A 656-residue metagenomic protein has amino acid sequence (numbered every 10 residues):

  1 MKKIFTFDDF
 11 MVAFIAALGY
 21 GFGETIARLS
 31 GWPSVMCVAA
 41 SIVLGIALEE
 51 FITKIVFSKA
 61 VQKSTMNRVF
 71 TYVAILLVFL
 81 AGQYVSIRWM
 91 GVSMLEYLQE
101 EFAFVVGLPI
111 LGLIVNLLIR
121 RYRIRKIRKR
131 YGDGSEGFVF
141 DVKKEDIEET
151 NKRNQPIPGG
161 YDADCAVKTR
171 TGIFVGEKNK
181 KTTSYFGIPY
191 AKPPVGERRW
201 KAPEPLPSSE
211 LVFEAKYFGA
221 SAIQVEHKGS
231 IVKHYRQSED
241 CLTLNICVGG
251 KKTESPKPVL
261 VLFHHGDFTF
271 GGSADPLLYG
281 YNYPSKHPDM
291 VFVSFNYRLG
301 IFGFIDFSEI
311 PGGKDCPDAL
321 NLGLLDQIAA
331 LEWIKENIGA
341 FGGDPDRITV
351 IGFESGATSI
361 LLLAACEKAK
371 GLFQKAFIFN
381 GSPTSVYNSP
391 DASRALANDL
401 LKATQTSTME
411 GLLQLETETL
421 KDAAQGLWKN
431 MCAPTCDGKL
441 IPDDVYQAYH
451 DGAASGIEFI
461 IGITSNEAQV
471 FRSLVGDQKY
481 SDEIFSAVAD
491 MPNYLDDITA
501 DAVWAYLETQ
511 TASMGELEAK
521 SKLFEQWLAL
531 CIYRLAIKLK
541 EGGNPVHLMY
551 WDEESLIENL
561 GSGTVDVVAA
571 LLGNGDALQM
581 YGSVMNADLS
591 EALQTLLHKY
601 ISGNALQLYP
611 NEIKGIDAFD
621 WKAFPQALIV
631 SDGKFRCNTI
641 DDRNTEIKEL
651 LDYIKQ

Functional and structural regions predicted by a protein language model:
L118, R125-I310, K314-L320, S583-L593 (+3 more regions): Non-catalytic accessory segments of hydrolases
V225, L530-Q656: Mobile gating loops/cap/lid regions near enzyme active sites that modulate substrate access
S230-V232, A329, E336, K370 (+2 more regions): Substrate-access "cap/lid" subdomains that shape and gate the entrance to catalytic or ligand-binding pockets
H265, L322-D326, E354-A357: Active-site loop->helix "elbow" adjoining a glycine-rich segment at hydrolase catalytic centers
C316-G339: Alpha/beta-hydrolase active-site loop
F341-F353: Alpha/beta-hydrolase fold nucleophile elbow
G352-S355, E367, N380: Catalytic nucleophile serine of serine hydrolases, specifically the conserved "nucleophile elbow" pentapeptide
A357-A369: Short glycine-enriched nucleophile-adjacent loop and the immediately C-terminal alpha-helix near the catalytic center
